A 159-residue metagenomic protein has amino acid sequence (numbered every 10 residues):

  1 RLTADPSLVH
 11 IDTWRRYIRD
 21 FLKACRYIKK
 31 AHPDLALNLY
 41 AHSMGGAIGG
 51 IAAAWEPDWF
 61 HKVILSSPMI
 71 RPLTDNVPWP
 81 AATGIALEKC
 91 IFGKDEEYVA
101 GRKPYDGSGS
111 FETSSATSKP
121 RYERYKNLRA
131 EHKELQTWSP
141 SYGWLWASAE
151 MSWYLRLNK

Functional and structural regions predicted by a protein language model:
R1-A4: Conserved alpha/beta-hydrolase
V9-K29: Alpha/beta-hydrolase active-site loop
I11-W14, E134-Y142: Short acidic-aromatic active-site loops that bind/stabilize oxyanions
I28, A52, L155-N158: Hydrophobic helix-cap positions at the C-terminus of alpha-helices in RecA-like/P-loop ATPase nucleotide-binding cores
K30, A54-D58, E150: Short, well-ordered alpha-helices that flank and scaffold nucleotide-derived cofactor binding pockets
H32-S43: Alpha/beta-hydrolase fold nucleophile elbow
M44, I48-T137: Alpha/beta-hydrolase-fold enzymes
T137-K159: Conserved serine/cysteine hydrolase catalytic core
